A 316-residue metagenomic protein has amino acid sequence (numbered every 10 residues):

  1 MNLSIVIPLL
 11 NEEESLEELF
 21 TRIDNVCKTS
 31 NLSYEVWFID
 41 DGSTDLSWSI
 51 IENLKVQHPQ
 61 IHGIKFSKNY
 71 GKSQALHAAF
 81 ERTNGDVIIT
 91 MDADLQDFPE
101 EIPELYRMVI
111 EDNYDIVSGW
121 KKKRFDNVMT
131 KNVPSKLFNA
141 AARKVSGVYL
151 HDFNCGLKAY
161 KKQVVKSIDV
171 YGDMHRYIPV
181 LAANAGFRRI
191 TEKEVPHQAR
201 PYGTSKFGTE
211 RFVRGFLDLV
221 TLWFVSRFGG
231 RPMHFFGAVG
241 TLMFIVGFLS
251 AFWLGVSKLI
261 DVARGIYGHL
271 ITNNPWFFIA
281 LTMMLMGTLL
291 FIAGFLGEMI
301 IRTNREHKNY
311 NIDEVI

Functional and structural regions predicted by a protein language model:
N2-S4, E35: Cell-envelope/extracellular polymer assembly enzymes that use nucleotide-activated donors
E12-C27: Short, well-formed alpha-helical segments that are part of the catalytic scaffolds of diverse glycosyltransferases
E12-S15, S43, F98, N273: Donor nucleotide-sugar binding loop of glycosyltransferases
L32-G42, I64-K65: Short beta-strand/loop segment that forms part of the nucleotide-sugar
D40-S49, L95-Q96: A conserved acidic beta->alpha catalytic loop
H62-K68, K72-R82, V87, P99-Y177 (+3 more regions): Acceptor/aglycone-binding surface of glycosyltransferases and processive sugar-polymer synthases
V180-I316: Hydrophobic helical membrane-anchoring modules
